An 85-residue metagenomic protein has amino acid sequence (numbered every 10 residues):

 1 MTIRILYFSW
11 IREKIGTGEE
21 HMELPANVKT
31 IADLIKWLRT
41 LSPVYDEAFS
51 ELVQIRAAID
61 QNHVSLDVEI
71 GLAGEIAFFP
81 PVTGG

Functional and structural regions predicted by a protein language model:
M1-G84: Ubiquitin-like/PB1-type beta-grasp interaction modules and other compact soluble beta-rich domains
